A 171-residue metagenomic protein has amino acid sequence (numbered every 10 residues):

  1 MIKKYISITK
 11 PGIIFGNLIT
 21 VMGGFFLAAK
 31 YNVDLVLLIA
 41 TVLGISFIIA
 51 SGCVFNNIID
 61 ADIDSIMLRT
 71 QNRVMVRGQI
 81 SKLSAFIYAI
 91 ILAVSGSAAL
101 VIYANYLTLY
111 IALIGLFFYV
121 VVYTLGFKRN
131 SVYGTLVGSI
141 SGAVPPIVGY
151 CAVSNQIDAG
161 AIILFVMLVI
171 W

Functional and structural regions predicted by a protein language model:
M1-I13, V74-A85, V122-S141: Interhelical loop and helix-boundary elements at the membrane-water interface of polytopic inner-membrane proteins
K4, A29, V33-L37, T70 (+4 more regions): Membrane-helix interfacial "entry" motifs
G12-T20, A89-S97, P146: Hydrophobic alpha-helical transmembrane segments in multi-pass membrane proteins
L18-G23, R73-V76, L136-V153: Small-residue-rich segments of transmembrane alpha-helices in multi-pass membrane proteins, especially helix faces
I19-G23, L27-A61, R69, A93 (+3 more regions): Membrane-embedded alpha-helical segments that form the functional core of polytopic membrane enzymes, especially those
N57-I63, F127-G138, N155-A161: A cytosolic-side transmembrane-helix exit/cap motif
L68-Y110: Multi-pass membrane catalytic core of lipid/isoprenoid biosynthesis enzymes
V101-L107, L125-Y133, Y150-Q156: Membrane-interface helix caps and helix-loop-helix hairpins in membrane proteins
